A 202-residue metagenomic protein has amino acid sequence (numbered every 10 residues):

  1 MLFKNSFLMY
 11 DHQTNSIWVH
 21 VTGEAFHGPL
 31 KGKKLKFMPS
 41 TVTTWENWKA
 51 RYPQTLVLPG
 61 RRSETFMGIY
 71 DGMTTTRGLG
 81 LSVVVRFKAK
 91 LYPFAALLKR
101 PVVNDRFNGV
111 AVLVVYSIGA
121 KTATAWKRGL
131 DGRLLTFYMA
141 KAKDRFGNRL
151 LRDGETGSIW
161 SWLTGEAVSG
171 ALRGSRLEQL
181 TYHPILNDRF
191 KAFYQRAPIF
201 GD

Functional and structural regions predicted by a protein language model:
M1-D202: Mid-to-C-terminal functional-domain signal that highlights helix-capping/loop sites within ligand-binding modules
